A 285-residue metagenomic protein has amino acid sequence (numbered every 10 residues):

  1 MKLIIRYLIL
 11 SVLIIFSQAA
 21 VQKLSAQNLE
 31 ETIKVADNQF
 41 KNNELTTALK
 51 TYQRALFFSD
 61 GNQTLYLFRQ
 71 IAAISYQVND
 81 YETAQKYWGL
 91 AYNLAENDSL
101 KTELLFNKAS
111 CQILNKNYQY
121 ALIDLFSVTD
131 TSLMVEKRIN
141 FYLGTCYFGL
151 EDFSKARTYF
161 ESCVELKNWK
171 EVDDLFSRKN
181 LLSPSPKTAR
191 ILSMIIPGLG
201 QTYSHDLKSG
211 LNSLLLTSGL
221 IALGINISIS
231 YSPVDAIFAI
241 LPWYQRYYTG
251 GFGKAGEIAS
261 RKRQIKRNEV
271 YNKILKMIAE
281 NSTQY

Functional and structural regions predicted by a protein language model:
M1-T32: Bacterial Sec-dependent N-terminal signal peptides
I4, V135, P186-R190: Hydrophobic, aromatic-rich alpha-helical transmembrane segments and their membrane-interface anchor motifs
S17, F57, D130, G224-I227: A generic secondary-structure boundary signal that marks alpha-helix termini
K23, A73, T283-Y285: Intrinsically disordered, low-complexity coil segments
K23-A26, L166-W169, I265-N268: Low-complexity, intrinsically disordered regions enriched in charged/polar residues
N28-N180: Alpha-helical protein-protein interaction scaffolds
D80, E103-L105, S110, N117 (+2 more regions): Hydrophobic alpha-helical membrane segments
